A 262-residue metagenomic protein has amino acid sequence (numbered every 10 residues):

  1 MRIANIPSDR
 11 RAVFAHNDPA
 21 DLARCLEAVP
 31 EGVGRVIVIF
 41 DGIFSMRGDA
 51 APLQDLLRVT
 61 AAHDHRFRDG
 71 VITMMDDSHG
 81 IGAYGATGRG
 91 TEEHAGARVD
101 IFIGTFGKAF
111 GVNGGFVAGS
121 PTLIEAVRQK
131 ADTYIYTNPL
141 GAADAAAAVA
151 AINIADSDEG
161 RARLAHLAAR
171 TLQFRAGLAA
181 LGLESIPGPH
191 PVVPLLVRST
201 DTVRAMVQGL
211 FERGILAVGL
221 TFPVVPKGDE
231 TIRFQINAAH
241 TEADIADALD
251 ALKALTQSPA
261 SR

Functional and structural regions predicted by a protein language model:
M1-P7: Substrate-binding/gating loop at the entrance of the active-site cleft, primarily in PLP-dependent aminotransferase-like
D9-M74: Active-site phosphate-binding strand-loop segment of PLP-dependent enzymes
A15-L22, V36-V38, R66-R68, S78 (+10 more regions): Pyridoxal 5′-phosphate
E93-A126: Active-site PLP attachment segment
A145-A162, A176-L181: Amphipathic alpha-helix from the class-I
R163-L172, A179-G214, V224, D229 (+1 more regions): Conserved PLP-binding catalytic core of the aspartate aminotransferase-like
E212-L216, V224-R262: PLP-dependent enzyme catalytic core of the Aspartate aminotransferase-like
